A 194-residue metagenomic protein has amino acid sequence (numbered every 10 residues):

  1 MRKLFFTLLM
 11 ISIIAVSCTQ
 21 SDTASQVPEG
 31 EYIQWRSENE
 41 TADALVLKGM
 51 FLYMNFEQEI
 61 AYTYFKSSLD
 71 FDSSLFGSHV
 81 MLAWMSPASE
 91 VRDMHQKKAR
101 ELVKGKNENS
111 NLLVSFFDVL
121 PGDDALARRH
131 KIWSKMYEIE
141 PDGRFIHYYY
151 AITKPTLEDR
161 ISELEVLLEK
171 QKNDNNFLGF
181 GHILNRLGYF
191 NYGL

Functional and structural regions predicted by a protein language model:
L4-I13: Sec-dependent N-terminal signal peptides
A15-S17: C-terminal motif of bacterial Sec signal peptides marking the signal peptidase cleavage site
V27-A44, R100-S110: TPR-adjacent "capping" and linker segments in tetratricopeptide-repeat scaffold/adaptor proteins
E38-S67, V114-A125, Y148-Y149: Alpha-helical segment of the N-proximal tetratricopeptide repeat
T41, S74-F76, D142-F145, N173-F180: Residue-level recognition of tetratricopeptide repeat
R92-V103, L126-E138, D159-K172: Alpha-helical repeat scaffolds
